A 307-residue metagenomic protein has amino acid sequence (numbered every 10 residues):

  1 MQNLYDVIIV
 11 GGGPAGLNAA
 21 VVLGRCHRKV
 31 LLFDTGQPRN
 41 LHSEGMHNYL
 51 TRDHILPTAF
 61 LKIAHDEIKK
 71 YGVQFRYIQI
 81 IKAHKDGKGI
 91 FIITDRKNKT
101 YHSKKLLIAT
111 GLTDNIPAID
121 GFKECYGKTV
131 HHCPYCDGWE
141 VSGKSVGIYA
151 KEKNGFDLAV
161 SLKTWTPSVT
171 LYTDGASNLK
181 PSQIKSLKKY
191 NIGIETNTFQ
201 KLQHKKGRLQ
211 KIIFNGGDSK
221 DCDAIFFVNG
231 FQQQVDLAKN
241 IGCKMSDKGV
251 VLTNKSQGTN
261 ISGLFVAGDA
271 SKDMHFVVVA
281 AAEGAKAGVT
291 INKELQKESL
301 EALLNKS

Functional and structural regions predicted by a protein language model:
M1-V7, F75-K144, V251-K255, T259: FAD-binding core/adjacent interface of flavoenzyme oxidoreductases
Y5-A59, K151-S177: Beta1-alpha1 glycine-rich phosphate/pyrophosphate-binding loop at the start of Rossmann-like nucleotide-binding domains
G11, A109-G111, I116-A118, Y149 (+3 more regions): Short, well-ordered coil/turn residues at beta-beta hairpins and beta-strand->alpha-helix junctions within
A20, F156-L158, A267-S307: A conserved FAD-binding loop/helix module that cradles the flavin
G24, K69, E124, K163 (+1 more regions): Anion (oxyanion) recognition and catalysis
K62, I68-D95, T100-Y101, T166-V250 (+1 more regions): A Rossmann-like FAD-binding core segment of flavoenzymes
E124-E140, G230-F276, K286, K293: FAD-site-proximal beta/loop scaffold in flavoenzymes
H132-S142, V146-Y149, G155-A159, W165-T166: Rossmann-fold dinucleotide-binding core
